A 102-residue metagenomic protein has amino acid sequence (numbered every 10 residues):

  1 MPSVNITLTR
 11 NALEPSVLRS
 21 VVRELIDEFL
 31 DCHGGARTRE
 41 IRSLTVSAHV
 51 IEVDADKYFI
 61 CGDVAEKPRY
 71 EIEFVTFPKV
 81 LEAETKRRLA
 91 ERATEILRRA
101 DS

Functional and structural regions predicted by a protein language model:
M1-S102: A domain-level signal for the structural core that forms small-molecule/cofactor-binding pockets and catalytic centers
